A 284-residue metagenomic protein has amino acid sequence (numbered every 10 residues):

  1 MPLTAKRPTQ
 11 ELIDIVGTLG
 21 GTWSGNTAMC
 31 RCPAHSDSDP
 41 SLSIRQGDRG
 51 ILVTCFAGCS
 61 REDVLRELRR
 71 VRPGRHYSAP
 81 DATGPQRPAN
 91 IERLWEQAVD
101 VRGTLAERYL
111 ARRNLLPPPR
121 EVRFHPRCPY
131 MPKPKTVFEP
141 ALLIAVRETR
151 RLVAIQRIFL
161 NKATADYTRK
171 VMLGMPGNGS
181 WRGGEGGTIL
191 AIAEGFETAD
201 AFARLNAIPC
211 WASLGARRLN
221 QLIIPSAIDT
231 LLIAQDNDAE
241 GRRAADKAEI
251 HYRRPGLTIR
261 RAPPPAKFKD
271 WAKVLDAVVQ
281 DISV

Functional and structural regions predicted by a protein language model:
M1-S78, A227-D229, R261, I282-V284: N-terminal structured subdomain of primase-like DNA metabolism proteins
M1-T9, R31, I51, E62 (+3 more regions): TOPRIM fold recognition
T9-L12, R61, L65, P88 (+4 more regions): Alpha-helix initiation and N-capping motif
W23-G25, P73-P80, N114-P126: Short, surface-exposed acidic
P33, Q86-L190, A199-P209, L232 (+2 more regions): Basic, glycine-enriched DNA-binding surface that flanks or lies within the catalytic cores of DNA
G47, T136, A193-E194: Short, glycine/acidic-rich beta->alpha junctions
F56-S60, R147, D236: Beta-hairpin (beta-strand-turn-beta-strand) motif
A79-R87: N-terminal DNA-binding module of tyrosine recombinases/phage integrases
